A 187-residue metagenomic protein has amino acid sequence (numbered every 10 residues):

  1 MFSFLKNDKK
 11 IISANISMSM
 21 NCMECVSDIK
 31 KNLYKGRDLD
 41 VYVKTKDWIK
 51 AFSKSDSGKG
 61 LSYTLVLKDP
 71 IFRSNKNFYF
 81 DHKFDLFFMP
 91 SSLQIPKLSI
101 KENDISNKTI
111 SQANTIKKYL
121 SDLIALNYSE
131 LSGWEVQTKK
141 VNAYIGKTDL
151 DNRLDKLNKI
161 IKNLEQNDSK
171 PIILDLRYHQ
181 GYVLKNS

Functional and structural regions predicted by a protein language model:
F2-S187: Charged, solvent-exposed interaction patches on well-folded alpha/beta domains that mediate macromolecular contacts
